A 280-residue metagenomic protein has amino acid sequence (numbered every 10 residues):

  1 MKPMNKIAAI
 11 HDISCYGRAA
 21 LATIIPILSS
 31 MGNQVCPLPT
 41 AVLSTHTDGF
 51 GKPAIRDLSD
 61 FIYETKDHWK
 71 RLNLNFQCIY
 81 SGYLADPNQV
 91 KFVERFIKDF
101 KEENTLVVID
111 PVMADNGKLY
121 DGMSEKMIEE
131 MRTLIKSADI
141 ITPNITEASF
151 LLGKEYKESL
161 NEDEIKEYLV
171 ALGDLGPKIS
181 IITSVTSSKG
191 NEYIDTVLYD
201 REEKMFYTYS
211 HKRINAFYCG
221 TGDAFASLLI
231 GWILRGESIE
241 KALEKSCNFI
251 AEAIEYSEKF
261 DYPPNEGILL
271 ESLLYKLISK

Functional and structural regions predicted by a protein language model:
K2-I109, M113-D121, E271-L277: Conserved N-terminal subdomain of the carbohydrate kinase-like
S14, A41-L43, A85, M113-D115 (+4 more regions): Glycine-rich beta-alpha junction loops
C15-Y16, M205-C219: Short pre-catalytic strand/loop immediately N-terminal to key active-site residues, enriched for Gly-Thr
D121-M205: Conserved phosphate/ATP/ADP-binding segment of small-molecule kinases
M205-Y207, W232-S246: Phosphate-handling active-site elements
A216-I239: Short, small-residue alpha-helix embedded
E240-K280: Charged C-terminal helix
